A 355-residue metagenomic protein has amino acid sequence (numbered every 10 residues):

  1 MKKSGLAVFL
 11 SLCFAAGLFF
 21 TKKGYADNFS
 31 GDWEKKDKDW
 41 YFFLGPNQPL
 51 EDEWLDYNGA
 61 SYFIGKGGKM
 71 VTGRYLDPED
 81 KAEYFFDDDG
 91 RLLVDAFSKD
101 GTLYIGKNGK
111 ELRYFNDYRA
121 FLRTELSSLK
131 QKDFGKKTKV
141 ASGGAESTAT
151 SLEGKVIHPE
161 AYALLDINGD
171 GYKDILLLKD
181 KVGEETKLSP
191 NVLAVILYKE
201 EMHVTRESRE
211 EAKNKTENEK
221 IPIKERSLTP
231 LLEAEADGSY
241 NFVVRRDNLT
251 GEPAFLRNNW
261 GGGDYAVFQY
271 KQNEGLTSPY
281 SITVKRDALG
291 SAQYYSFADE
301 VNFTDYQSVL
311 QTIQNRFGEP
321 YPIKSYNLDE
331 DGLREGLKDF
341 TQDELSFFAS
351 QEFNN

Functional and structural regions predicted by a protein language model:
K2-N116, P230-A236: Extracellular adhesion/carbohydrate-binding repeat motifs centered on closely spaced tryptophans
L112-R123, S127-S128, V243-N355: Acidic, small-residue rich beta-repeat scaffolds with periodic aromatic anchors
Y114-V156, H203-D237, D329-L337, E344-F347 (+1 more regions): Blade-edge motifs of beta-propeller repeat domains
S142, I157-H158, G171-L176: Core segments of small alpha/beta cavity-forming domains
E153-N168: Short, compositionally biased low-complexity segments enriched in polar/charged residues
I167-D180, D247-R257: Acidic/hydrophobic-patterned starts of short beta strands in beta-sheet-rich repeat architectures
K181-E184, W260-G262: Short glycine/acidic-enriched loop and turn motifs that connect beta-strands
T186-E211, I221-R226, V267-N273: Beta-propeller blade repeat segments, especially FG-GAP/WD-type strand-to-loop junctions in 6- to 7-bladed propeller
